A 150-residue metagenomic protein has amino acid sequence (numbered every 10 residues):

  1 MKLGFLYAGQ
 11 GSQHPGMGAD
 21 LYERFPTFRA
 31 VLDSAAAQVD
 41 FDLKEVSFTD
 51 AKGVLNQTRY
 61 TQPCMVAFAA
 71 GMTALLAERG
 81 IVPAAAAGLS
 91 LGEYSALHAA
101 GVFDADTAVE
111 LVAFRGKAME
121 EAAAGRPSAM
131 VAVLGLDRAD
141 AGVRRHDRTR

Functional and structural regions predicted by a protein language model:
M1-A87: Helix-rich "cap/lid" substructures immediately adjacent to catalytic or cofactor-binding pockets
Q10-S12, V39, A51, A99-R150: Alpha/beta catalytic cores of group-transfer enzymes, especially the acyltransferase/condensing modules of polyketide
M17-A19, A96, A100: Ubiquitous "structural anchor" signal
A30, C64, S90-L91, F103 (+1 more regions): An amphipathic alpha-helix/helix-turn recognition signal
M65, M72, A96-H98, A118: Hydrophobic side chains within alpha-helical segments
A69, A84, G88-A96, D104: Gly/Ala-rich beta-loop-alpha elbow adjacent to hydrolase catalytic centers
